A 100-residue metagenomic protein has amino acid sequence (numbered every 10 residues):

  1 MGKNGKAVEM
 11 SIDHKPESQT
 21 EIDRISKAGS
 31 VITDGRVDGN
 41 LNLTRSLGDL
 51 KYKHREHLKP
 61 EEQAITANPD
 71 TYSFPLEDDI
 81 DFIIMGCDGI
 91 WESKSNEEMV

Functional and structural regions predicted by a protein language model:
M1-V100: PP2C/PPM-type serine/threonine phosphatase catalytic core, specifically the conserved beta-strand-loop-alpha-helix
